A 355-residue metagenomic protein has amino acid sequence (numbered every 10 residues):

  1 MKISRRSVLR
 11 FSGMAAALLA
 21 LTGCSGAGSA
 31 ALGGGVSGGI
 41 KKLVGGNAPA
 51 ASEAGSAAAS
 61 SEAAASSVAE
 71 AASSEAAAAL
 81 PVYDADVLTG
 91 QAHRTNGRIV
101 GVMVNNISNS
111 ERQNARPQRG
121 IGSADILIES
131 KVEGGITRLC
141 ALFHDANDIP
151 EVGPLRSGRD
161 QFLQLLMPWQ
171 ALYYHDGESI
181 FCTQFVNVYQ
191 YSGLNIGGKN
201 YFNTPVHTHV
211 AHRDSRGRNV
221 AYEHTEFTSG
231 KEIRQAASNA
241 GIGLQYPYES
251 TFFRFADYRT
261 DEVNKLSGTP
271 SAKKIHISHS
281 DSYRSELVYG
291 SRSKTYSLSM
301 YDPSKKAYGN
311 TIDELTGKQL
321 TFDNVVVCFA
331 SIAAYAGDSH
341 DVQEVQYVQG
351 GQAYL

Functional and structural regions predicted by a protein language model:
M1-G23: N-terminal secretory signal peptides and thylakoid transit peptides that target proteins across membranes
A17-A20, A31, K42, A79 (+1 more regions): Acidic/proline-rich low-complexity IDRs
S25-V36, I40-G46: Bacterial lipoprotein signal-peptidase II cleavage site
G46-A48, A69-L80: Intrinsically disordered low-complexity regions specifically enriched for long asparagine
S52-S74: Extracellular mucin-like PTS domains
A77-I126, E133-L355: A surface/extracellular/periplasmic glyco- and lipid-processing/surface-interacting theme
